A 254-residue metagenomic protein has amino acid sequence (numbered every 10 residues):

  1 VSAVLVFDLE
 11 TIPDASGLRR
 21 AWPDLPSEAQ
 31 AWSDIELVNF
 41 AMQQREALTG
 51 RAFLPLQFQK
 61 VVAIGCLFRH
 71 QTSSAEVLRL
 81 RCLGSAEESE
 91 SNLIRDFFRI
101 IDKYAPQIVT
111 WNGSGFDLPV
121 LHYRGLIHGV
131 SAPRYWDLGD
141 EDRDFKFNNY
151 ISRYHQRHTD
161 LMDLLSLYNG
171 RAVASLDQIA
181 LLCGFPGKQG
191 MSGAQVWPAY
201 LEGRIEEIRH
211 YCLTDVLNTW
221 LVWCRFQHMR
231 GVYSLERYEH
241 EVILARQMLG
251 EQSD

Functional and structural regions predicted by a protein language model:
V1-I100: Conserved RNase H-like, two-metal-ion catalytic cores of nucleic-acid enzymes
S2-A3, Q59-E88, I94, R99-H210 (+2 more regions): Metal-dependent phosphoesterase core characteristic of DEDDh/y 3'-5' exonuclease domains
V242: Glycine/proline-rich loop-helix segments at beta-alpha junctions forming the active-site rim of enzyme cores
